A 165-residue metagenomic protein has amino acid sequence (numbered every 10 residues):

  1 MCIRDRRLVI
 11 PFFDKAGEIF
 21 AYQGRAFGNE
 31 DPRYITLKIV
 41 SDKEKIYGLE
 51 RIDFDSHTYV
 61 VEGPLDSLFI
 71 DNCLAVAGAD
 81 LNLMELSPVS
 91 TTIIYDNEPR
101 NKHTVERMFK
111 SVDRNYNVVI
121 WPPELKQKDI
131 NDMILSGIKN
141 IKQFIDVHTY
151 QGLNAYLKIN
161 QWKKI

Functional and structural regions predicted by a protein language model:
R4-S90, T104-V105: Phosphate-handling DNA/RNA-contact segment within nucleic-acid enzymes
P11, V60, S90-I94, E106-I165: Replication-associated primase and helicase/ATPase modules
N97: Residue-level signal for short, function-critical loop segments
